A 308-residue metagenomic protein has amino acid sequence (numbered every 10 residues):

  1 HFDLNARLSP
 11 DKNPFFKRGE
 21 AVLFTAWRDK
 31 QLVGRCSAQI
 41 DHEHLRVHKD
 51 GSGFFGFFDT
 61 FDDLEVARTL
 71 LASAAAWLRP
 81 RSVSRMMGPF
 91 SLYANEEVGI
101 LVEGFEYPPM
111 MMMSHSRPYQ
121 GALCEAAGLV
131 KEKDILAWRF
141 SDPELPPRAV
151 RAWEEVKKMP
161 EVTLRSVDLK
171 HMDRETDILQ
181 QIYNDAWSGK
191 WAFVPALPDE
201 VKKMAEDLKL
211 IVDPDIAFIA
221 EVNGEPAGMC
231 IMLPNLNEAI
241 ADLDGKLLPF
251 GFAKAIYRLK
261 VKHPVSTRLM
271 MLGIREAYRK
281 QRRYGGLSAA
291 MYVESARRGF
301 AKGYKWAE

Functional and structural regions predicted by a protein language model:
H1-K30, C36-V47, S166-R275, V293: A conserved beta-strand-loop-helix scaffold within acyl/acetyltransferase catalytic domains
G19, Q31, H48, V130-K133 (+4 more regions): A generic structural signal for short, non-catalytic loop/turn and secondary-structure boundary residues
V47-G128, K133, L243-E308: Acyl-donor binding region in acyl/amide transferases
F54, T163, I219: Conserved beta-strand positions that form and line the central face of beta-propeller blades
M87, R139, I219-E221, I231 (+1 more regions): Short beta-strand segments
L92-A94, P143-L145, N235-N237: Short, solvent-exposed loop/turn segments at secondary-structure junctions
S114-A192, I216: Acyltransferase donor/substrate-recognition loop-hinge adjacent to the catalytic core
S141-T163, A192-E200, A255-K260, G286-E294 (+1 more regions): Short flexible/disordered coil segments
